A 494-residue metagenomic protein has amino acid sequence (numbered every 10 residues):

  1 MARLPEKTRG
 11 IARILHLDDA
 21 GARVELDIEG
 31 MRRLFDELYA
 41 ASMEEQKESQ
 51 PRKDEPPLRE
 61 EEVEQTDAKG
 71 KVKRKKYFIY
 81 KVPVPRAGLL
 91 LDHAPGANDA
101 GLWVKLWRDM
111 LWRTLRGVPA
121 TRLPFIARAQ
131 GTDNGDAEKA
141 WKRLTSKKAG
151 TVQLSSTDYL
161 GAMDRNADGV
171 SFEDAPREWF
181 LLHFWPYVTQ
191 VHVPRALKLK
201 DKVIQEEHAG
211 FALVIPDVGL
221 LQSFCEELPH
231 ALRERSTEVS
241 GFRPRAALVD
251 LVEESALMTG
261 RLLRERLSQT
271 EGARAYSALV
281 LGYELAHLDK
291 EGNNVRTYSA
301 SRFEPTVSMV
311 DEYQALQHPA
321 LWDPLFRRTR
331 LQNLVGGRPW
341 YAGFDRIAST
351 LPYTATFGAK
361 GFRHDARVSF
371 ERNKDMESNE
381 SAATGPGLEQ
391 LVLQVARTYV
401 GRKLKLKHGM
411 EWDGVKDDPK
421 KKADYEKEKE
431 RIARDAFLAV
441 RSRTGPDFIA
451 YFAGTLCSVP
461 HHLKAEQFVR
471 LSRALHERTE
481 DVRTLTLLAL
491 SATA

Functional and structural regions predicted by a protein language model:
M1-P95, L257-A494: Long, contiguous all-alpha helical interaction modules
K53-D54, R59-E238: Basic, glycine-/proline-tolerant helical and adjacent loop/strand elements that line or dock onto nucleic-acid
S155-L334: Domain-exit/linker segments immediately C-terminal to small folded modules
